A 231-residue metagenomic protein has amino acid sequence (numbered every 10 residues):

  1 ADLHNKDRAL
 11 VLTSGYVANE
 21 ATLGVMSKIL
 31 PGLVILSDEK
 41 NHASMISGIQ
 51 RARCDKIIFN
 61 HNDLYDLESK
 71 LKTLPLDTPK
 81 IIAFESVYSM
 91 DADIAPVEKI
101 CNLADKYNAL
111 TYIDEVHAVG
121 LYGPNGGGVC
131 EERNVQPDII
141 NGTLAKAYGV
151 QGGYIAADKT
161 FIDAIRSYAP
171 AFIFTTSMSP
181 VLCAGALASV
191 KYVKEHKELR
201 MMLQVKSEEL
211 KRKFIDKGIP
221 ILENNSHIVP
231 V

Functional and structural regions predicted by a protein language model:
A1-A21: Short loop-beta-helix segment that forms the pyridoxal 5′-phosphate
S14, L36-A52: Substrate-binding/gating loop at the entrance of the active-site cleft, primarily in PLP-dependent aminotransferase-like
T22-A43: Conserved PLP-anchoring active-site segment centered on the Schiff-base-forming lysine
A52, K106-Y107, K217: Helix C-cap/helix->beta junction micro-motif
I57-I113: Active-site phosphate-binding strand-loop segment of PLP-dependent enzymes
E131-A164: Active-site PLP attachment segment
V181-M201, R212-I215: Amphipathic alpha-helix from the class-I
M201-E208, D216-V231: Conserved PLP-binding catalytic core of the aspartate aminotransferase-like
